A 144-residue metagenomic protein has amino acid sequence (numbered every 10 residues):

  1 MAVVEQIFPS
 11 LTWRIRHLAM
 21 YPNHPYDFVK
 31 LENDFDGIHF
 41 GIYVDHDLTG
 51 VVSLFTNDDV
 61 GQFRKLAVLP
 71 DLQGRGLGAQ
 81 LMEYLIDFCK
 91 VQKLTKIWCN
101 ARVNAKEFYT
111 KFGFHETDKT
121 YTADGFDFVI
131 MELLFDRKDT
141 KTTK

Functional and structural regions predicted by a protein language model:
M1-T12: A short beta-loop-alpha structural element at the N-terminal edge of CoA-dependent acyl/N-acetyltransferase catalytic
R16-D45, T49: Active-site rim helix/loop that mediates acceptor-substrate recognition in acyltransferases
G41, D47-F55, Q62-A67: Conserved beta-strand in the GNAT
T56-L66, Q73, A123-F128: A conserved beta-turn-beta hairpin within the catalytic core of GNAT-like acetyltransferases that forms part
V68, G74-D87: Conserved acetyl-CoA-binding loop-helix of GNAT-fold acetyltransferases
C89-R102: Conserved GNAT acetyl-CoA-binding A-motif
W98-N100, H115-I130: Conserved catalytic-core motifs of GNAT/GCN5-like acyltransferases
K138-K144: Short, low-complexity, charge-dense intrinsically disordered segments
